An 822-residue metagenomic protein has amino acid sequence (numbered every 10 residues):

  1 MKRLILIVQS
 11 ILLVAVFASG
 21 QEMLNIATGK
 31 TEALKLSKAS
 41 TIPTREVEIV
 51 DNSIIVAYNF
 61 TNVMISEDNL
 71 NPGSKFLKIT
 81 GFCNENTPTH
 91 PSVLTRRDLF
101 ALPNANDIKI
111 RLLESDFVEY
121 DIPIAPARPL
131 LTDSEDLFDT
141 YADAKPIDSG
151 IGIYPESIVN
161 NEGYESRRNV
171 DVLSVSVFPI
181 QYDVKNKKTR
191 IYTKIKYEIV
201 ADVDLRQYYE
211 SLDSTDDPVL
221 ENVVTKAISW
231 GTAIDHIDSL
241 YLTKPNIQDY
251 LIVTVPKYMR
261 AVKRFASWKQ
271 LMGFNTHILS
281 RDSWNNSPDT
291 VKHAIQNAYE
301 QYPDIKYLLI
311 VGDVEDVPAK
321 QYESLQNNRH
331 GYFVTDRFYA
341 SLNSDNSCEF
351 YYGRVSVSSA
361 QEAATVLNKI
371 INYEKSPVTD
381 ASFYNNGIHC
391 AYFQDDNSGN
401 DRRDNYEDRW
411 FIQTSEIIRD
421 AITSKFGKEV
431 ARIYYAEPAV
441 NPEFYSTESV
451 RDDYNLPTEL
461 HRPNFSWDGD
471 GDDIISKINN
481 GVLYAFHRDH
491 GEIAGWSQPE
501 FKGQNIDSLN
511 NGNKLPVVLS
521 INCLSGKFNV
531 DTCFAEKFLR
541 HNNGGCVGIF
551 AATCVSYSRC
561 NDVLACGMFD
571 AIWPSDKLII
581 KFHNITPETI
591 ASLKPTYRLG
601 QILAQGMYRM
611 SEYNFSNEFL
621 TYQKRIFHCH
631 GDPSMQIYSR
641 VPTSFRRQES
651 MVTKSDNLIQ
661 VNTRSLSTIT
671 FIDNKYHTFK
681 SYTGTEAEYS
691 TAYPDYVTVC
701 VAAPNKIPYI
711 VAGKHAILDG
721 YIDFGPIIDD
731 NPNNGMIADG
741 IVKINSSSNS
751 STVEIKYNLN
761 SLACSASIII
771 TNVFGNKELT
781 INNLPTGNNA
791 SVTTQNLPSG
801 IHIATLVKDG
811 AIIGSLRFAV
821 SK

Functional and structural regions predicted by a protein language model:
M1-E22: Bacterial Sec-dependent N-terminal signal peptides
I7, S19-G20, S267, G713 (+2 more regions): Intrinsically disordered, low-complexity regions enriched for glutamine and histidine
Q9, N674-Y676, M736-K822: C-terminal outer-membrane/trafficking sorting elements
Q21-Y721: Cysteine-dependent hydrolase recognition
A716-N733: Short, compositionally biased serine/threonine- and acidic-rich segments at solvent-exposed termini, linkers, or domain
